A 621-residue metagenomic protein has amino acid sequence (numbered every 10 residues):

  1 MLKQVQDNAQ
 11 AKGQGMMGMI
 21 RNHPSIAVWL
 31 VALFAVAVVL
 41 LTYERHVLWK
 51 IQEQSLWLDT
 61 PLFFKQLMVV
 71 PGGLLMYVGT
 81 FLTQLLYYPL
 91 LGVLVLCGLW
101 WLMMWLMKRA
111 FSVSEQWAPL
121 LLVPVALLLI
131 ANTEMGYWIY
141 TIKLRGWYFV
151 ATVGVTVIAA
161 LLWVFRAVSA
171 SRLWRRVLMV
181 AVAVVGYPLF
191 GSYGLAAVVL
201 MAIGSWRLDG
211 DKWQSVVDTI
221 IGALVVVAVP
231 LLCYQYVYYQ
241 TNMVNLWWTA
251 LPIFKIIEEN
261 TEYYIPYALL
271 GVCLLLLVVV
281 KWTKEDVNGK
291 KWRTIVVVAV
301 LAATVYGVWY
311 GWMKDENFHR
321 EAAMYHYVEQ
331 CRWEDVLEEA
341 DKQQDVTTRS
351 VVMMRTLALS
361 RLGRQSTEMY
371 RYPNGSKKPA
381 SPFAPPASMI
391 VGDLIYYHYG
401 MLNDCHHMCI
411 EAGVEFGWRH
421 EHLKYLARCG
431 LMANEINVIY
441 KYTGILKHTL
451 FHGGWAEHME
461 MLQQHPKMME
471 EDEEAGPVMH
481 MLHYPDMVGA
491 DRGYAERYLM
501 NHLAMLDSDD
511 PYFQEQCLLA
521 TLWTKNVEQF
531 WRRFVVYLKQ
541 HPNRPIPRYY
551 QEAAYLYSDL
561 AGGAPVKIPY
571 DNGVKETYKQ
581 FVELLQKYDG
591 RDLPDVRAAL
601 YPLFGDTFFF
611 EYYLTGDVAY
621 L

Functional and structural regions predicted by a protein language model:
M1-V36, K290-V300: Start-transfer (signal-anchor) and selected internal transmembrane alpha helices of multi-pass inner/ER membrane
V38-L91: Membrane-interface coil-to-helix junctions
E53, M68-G72, Q116-S171, L189-G194 (+3 more regions): Membrane-interface micro-motifs in multi-pass membrane enzymes
G92-M103, V153-V157: Transmembrane alpha-helices of multi-pass, membrane-embedded glycan-processing enzymes that use lipid-linked
V157, R166-D209, A228-V237: Transmembrane helices and adjacent periplasmic/lumenal helix-loop junctions of polyprenol-phosphate-dependent
W248-T249, N260-A299: Cytosolic-side transmembrane helix boundary signature
G289-D315: Internal/C-terminal transmembrane anchor helices
W309-G489, H502-E528: Soluble catalytic regions of membrane-associated enzymes that act on cell-envelope and secretory-pathway components
